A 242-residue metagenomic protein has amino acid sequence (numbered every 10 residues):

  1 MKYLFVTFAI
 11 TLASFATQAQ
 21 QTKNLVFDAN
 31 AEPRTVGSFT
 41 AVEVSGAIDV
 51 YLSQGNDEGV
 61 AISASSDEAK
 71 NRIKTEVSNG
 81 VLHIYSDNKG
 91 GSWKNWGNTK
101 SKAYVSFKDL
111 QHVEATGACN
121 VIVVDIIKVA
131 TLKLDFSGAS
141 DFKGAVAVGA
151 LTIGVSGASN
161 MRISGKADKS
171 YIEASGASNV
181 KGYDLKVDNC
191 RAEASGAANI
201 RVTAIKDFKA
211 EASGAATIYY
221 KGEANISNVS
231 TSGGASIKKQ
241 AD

Functional and structural regions predicted by a protein language model:
M1-D242: Intrinsically disordered, low-complexity terminal regions
